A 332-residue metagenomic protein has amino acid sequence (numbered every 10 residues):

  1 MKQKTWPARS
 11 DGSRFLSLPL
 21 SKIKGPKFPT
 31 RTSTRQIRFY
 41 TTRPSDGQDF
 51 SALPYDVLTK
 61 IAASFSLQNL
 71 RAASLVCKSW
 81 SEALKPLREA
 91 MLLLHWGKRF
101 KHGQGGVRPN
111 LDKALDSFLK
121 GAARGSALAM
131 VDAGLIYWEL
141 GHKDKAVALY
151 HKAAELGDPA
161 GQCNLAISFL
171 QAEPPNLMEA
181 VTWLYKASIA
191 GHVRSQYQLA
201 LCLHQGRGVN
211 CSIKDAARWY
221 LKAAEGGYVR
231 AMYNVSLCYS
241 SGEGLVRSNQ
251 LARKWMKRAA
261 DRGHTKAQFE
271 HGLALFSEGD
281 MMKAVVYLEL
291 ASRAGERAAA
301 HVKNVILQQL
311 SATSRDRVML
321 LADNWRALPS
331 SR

Functional and structural regions predicted by a protein language model:
M1-A52: CRL adaptor-proximal regions
T41-V76: N-terminal Skp1-binding subsegment of the F-box domain
K98-H102, D132-E139, N164-Q171, Q198-Q205 (+2 more regions): Hydrophobic face of amphipathic alpha-helices that form TPR/SEL1-like repeat modules and related alpha-solenoid
G103-Q104, R124-S126, L156-P159, Q171-A172 (+9 more regions): Short helix-capping/linker turns of helical repeat alpha-solenoids
A300-R332: Terminal, low-structured helical/coil segments at or just beyond the last alpha-helical repeat
